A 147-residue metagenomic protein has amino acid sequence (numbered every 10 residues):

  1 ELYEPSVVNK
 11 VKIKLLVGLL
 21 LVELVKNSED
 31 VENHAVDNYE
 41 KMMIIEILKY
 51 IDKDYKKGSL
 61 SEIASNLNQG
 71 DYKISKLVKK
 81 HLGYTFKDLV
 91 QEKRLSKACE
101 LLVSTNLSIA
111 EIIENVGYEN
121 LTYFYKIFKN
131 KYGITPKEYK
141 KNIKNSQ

Functional and structural regions predicted by a protein language model:
Y3-I13, V22-K53, K57, S61-L67 (+2 more regions): Short, Lys/Arg-enriched, Trp-marked, Pro/Gly-tolerant hinge/linker segments that flank
P5, N66, L101-T105, K131: Histidine kinase transmitter module recognition
E32-Y39, L107, I134-Q147: Short, Lys/Arg-enriched, disordered terminal segments
L48-K49, K53, K80-Y125, K141-Q147: Terminal helix-turn-helix DNA-binding modules in bacterial transcription factors
S61-G70, I74, V78, I112-E119 (+2 more regions): Append "Primarily bacterial transcriptional regulators
